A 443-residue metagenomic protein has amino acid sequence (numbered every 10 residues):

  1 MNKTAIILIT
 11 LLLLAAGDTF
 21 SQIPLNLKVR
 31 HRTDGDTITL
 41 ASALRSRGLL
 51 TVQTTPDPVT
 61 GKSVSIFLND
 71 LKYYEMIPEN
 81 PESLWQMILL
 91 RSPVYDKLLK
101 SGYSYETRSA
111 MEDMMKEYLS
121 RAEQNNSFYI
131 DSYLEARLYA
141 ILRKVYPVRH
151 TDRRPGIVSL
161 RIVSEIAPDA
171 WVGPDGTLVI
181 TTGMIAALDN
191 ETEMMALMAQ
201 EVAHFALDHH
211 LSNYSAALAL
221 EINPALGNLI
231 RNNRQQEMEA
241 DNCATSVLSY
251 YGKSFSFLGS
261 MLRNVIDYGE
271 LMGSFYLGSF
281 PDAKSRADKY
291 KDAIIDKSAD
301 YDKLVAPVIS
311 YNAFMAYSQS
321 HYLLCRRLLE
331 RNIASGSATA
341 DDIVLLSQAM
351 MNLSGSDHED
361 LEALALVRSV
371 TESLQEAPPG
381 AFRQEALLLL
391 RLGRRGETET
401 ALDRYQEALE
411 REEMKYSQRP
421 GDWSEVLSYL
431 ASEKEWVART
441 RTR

Functional and structural regions predicted by a protein language model:
M1-A5: Positively charged n-region of N-terminal signal peptides that target proteins for export
I6-T10: Sec-dependent N-terminal signal peptides
L12-L13, H210: Alpha-helical transmembrane segments and their juxtamembrane interfaces
T19-S21: Boundary at the C-terminal end of the N-terminal hydrophobic targeting segment
I23-R443: A Zn2+-metalloprotease active-site environment signal
